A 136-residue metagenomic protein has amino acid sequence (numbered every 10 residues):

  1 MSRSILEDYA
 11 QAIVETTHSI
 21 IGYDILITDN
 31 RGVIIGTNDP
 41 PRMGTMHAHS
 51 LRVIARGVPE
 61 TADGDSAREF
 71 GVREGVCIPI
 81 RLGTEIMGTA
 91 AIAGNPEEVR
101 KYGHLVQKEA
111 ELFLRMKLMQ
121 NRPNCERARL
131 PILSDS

Functional and structural regions predicted by a protein language model:
S2-S136: Hydrophobic, helix-rich cores of sensory/ligand-binding and other regulatory modules that couple small-molecule
